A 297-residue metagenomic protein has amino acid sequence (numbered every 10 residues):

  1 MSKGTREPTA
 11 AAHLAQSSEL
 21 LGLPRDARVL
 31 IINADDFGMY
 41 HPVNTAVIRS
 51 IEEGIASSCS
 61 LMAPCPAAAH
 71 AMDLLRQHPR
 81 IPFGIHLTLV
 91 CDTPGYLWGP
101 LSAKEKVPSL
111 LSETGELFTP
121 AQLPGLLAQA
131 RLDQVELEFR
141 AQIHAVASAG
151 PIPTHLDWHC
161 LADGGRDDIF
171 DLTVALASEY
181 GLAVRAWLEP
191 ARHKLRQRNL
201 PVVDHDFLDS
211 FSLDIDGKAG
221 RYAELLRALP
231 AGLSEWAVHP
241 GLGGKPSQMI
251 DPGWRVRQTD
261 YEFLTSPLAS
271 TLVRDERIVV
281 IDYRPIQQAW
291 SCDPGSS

Functional and structural regions predicted by a protein language model:
M1-I32, H41-P82, H86-P151, H155 (+1 more regions): Terminal accessory/targeting
D36: His/Cys-centered metal/cofactor-coordination and adjacent catalytic loops
T154-A162: N-terminal glycine-rich phosphate/adenylate-binding segment common to multiple enzyme folds
